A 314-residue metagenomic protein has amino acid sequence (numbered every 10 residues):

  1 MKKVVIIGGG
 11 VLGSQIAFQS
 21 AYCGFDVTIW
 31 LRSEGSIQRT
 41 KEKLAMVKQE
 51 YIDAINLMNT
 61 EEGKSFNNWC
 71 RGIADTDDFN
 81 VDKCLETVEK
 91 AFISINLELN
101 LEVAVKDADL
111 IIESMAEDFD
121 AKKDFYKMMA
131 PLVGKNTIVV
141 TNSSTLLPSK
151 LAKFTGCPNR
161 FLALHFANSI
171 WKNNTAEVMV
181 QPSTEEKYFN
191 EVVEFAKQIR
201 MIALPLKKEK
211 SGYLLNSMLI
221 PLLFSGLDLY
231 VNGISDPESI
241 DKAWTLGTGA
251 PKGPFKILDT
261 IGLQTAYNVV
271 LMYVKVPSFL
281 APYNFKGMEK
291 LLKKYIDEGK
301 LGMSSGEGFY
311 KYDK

Functional and structural regions predicted by a protein language model:
M1-I73, L132: NAD(P)+-binding Rossmann beta1-loop-alpha1 motif at the extreme N-terminus of oxidoreductases
K2, C23-F25, T60-E61, K187-N190 (+2 more regions): NAD(P)-dependent Rossmann-like dehydrogenase/reductase catalytic/cofactor-binding core
I7, A91, E98, S114 (+3 more regions): Structural motif
G13-I16, D120-K123, L146-P148: Short glycine/serine/threonine-rich phosphate/pyrophosphate-binding segments that cradle anionic phosphate groups
T28, I202-A203, L215-S225: Structural/interface elements that position substrates and couple domains in central-metabolism enzymes
E50-I138: Rossmann-like NAD(P)-binding element
I138-K208, N216: Rossmann-fold dinucleotide-binding core
N174-T175, L222-G226, G253, V269-Y273: A general alpha-helix detector
